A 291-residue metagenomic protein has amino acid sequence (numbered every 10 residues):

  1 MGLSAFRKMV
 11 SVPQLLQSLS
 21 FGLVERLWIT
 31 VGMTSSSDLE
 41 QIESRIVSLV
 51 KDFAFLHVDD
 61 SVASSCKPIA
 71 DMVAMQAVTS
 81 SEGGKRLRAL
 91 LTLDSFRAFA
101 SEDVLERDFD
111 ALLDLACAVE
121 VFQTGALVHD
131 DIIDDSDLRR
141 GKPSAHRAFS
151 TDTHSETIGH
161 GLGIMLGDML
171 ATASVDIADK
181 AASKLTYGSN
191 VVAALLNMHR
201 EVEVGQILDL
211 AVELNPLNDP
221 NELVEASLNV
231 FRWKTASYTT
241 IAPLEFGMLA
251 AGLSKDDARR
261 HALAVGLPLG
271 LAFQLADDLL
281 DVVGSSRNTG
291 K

Functional and structural regions predicted by a protein language model:
L3, M9-V12: Short, low-complexity, intrinsically disordered N-terminal modules that encode targeting/processing signals
V12-V119, T124, V128, D135-E156 (+2 more regions): Conserved N-terminal diphosphate/IPP-binding helix and adjacent helical/loop segment of trans-prenyltransferase domains
V73-A77, A116-V119, L195-V202, F231 (+3 more regions): Short alpha-helical scaffolding segments that buttress acidic/His motifs in well-ordered protein cores
L90, L105-F122, H160, S189-L195 (+1 more regions): Alpha-helical scaffolds flanking conserved acidic
R97-A100, V128-H154, V175, V202-E222 (+1 more regions): Acidic, Mg2+-coordinating active-site segments of isoprenoid diphosphate-utilizing enzymes
G161-G163, E225-T235: A short glycine-threonine-serine/GTX helix/turn-capping micro-motif
L162-A171: Internal, well-ordered alpha/beta segment that forms a basic, Gly-enriched binding/recognition surface
V175-L195: Transmembrane helix-loop-helix
